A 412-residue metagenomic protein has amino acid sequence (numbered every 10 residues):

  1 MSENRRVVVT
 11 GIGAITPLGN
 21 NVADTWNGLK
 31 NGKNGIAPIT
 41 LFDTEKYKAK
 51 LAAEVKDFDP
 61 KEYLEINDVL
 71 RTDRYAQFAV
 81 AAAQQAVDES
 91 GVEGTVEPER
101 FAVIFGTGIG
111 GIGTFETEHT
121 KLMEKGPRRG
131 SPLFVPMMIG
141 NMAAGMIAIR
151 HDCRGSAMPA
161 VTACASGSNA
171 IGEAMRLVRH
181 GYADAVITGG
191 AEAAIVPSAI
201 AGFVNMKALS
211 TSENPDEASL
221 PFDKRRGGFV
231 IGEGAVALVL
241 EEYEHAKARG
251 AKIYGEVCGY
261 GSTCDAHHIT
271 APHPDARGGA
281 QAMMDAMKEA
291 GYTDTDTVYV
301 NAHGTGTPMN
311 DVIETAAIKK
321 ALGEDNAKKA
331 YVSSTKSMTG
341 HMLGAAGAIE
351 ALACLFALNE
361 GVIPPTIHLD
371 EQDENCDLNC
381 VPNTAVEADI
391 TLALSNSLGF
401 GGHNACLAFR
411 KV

Functional and structural regions predicted by a protein language model:
M1-D68, E244-E256, L352-T366, R410-V412: ACP-dependent fatty acid/polyketide chain-elongation machinery
R6-T10, A37, N214-A290, Y299: Condensing-enzyme catalytic core mediating Claisen C-C bond formation in acyl metabolism
V9, K30-T162, A191-I200, D296-V312: Conserved beta-ketoacyl condensing-enzyme motif
A23-G28, G113-R128, L177-H180, I200-E213 (+3 more regions): A glycine- and small-aliphatic-rich helix-loop capping segment at beta-alpha/alpha-beta transitions that lines
T40, Y182-G227, Y260-P274, A302-D311 (+1 more regions): Acyl-CoA/ACP chain-elongation machinery
A79-G91, G140-E192, V230-A251, H341-I363 (+1 more regions): Active-site-proximal alpha-helical scaffold in enzymes
A86-E97, A246-G250, M283-Y299, A321-N326: Phosphate/pyrophosphate-binding loops at sites that engage ATP/ADP/AMP, CoA/4′-phosphopantetheine, polyphosphate
E124-S131, G172, R176, E192-A248 (+2 more regions): Glycine-/small-residue-rich "gating" segment that lines the acyl/pantetheine channel and substrate pocket
